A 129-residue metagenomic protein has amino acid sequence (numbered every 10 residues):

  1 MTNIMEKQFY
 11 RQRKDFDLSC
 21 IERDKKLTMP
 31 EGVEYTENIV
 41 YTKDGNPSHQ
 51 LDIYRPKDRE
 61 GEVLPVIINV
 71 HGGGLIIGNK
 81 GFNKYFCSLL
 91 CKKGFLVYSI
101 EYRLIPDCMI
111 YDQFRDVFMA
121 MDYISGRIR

Functional and structural regions predicted by a protein language model:
T2-R11: Core domains of carbohydrate- and sulfate-ester-processing enzymes
Y10-E62: N-terminal cap/lid segment of alpha/beta-hydrolase-fold proteins
K57, G74, L104-P106: Feature marks short, surface-exposed loop/turn motifs that line or immediately flank catalytic pockets and channel
G61-G73: Short beta-strand element of the alpha/beta-hydrolase
V66-N69, L96-I100: Structural recognition of the beta-strand scaffold that forms the well-ordered cores of secreted hydrolase catalytic
G78-F86, Y98-R129: Catalytic nucleophile-loop/oxyanion-hole region of alpha/beta-hydrolase and closely related hydrolase-like folds
